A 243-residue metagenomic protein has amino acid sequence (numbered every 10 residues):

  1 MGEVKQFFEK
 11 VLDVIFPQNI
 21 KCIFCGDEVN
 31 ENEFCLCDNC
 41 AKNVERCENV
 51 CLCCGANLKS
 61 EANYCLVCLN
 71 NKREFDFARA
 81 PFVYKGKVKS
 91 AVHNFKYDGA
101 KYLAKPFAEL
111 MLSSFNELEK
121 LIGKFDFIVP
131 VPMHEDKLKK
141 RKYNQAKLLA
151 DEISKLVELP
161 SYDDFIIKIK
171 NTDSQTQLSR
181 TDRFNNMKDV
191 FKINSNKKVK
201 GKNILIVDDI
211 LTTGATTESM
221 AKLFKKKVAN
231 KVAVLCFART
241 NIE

Functional and structural regions predicted by a protein language model:
M1-V207, T212-E243: Glycine-rich phosphate/pyrophosphate-handling loop used in enzymes and phosphotransfer proteins
